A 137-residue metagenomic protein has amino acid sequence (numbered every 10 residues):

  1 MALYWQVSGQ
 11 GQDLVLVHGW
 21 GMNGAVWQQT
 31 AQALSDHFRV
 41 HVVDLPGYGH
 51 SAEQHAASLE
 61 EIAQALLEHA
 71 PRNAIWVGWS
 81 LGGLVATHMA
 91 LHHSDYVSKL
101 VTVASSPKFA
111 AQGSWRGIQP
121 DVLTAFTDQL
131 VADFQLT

Functional and structural regions predicted by a protein language model:
A2-E53: Conserved HGGG/HGGXW glycine-rich cap/lid loop of the alpha/beta-hydrolase fold
D13, H37-R39, N73-I75, Y96-K99: Structural signature of beta-strand start/N-cap positions in the alpha/beta core of ABC transporter nucleotide-binding
Q29-Q32, D36, E68, L91-D95: Short, well-ordered alpha-helices that flank and scaffold nucleotide-derived cofactor binding pockets
A52-E60: Catalytic nucleophile-loop/oxyanion-hole region of alpha/beta-hydrolase and closely related hydrolase-like folds
E60-A74: Conserved acidic catalytic loop of the alpha/beta-hydrolase fold
W76-G78, V103: Short beta-strand immediately N-terminal to the catalytic nucleophile in serine-hydrolase-like folds
G78-G82, A86: Gly/Ala-rich beta-loop-alpha elbow adjacent to hydrolase catalytic centers
T87, L91-H92, Y96-D133: Flexible "cap/lid" loop of the alpha/beta hydrolase fold
